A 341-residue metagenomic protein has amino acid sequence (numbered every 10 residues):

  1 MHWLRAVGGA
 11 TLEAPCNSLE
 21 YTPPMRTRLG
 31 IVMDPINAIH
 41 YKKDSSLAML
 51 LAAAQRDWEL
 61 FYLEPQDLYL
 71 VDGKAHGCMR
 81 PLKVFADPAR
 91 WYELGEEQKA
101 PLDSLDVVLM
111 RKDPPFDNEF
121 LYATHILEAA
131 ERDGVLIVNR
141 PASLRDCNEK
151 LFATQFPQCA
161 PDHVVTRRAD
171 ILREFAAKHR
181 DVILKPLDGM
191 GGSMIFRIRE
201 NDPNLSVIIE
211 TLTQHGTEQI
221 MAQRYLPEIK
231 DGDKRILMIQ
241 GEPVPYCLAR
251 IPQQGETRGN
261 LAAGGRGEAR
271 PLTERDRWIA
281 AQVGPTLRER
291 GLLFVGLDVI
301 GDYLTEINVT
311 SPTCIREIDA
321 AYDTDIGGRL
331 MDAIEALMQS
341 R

Functional and structural regions predicted by a protein language model:
R26, N37-V165: Conserved N-proximal alpha/beta basic substrate-recognition cap immediately N-terminal to, or forming the N-lobe
V32-M33, A38-K42, Q254-G255, E268-R341: ATP-dependent carboxylate activation and anion-phosphoryl transfer catalytic cores that bind Mg-ATP to form
P35, K112-P115, L187-G189, P312: Short glycine-rich anion-binding loops that position phosphate/pyrophosphate groups of nucleotides and phosphorylated
S46, D170, A177-D181, D188-R277 (+1 more regions): Phosphate-binding site of ATP-dependent enzymes
A54, E131, A176-A177, R288: Anion (oxyanion) recognition and catalysis
